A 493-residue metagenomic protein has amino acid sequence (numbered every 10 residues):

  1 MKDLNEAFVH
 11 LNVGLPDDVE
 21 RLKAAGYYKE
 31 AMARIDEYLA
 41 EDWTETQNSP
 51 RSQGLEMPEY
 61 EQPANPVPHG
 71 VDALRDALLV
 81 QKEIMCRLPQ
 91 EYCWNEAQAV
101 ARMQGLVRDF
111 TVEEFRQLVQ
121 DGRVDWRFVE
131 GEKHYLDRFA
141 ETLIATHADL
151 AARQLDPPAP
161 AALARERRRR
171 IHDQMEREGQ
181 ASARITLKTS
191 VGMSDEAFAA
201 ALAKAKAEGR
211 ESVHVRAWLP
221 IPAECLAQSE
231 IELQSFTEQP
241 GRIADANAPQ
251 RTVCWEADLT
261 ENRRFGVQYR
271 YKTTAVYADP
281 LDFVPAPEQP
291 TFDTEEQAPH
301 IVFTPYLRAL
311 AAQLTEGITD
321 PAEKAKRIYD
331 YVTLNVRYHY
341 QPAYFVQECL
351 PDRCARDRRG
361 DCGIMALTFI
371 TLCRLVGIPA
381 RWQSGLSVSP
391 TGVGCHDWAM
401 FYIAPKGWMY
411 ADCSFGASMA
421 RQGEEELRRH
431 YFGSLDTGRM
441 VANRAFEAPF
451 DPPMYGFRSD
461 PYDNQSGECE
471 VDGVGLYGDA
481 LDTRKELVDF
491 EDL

Functional and structural regions predicted by a protein language model:
M1-D121: Alpha-helical protein-protein interaction scaffolds
F8, V13, D17, R21-A25 (+1 more regions): Hydrophobic/aromatic-rich core segments of domains that either
L15-P16, K23-G26, E30, D245-C254 (+1 more regions): Acidic low-complexity segments
E45, H69-Y277: Intrinsically disordered, low-complexity N-terminal segments that are enriched in acidic
A217, I328, A399: Terminal peptide-recognition signature
S229, Y277-A278, A420-E425: A short, polar/proline- and glycine-enriched secondary-structure boundary/capping micro-motif
P321-I328, D357-C373: Active-site nucleophilic cysteine motif
L435-L493: Low-complexity, Gly/Ser/Thr/Pro-rich intrinsically disordered linker/tail segments
